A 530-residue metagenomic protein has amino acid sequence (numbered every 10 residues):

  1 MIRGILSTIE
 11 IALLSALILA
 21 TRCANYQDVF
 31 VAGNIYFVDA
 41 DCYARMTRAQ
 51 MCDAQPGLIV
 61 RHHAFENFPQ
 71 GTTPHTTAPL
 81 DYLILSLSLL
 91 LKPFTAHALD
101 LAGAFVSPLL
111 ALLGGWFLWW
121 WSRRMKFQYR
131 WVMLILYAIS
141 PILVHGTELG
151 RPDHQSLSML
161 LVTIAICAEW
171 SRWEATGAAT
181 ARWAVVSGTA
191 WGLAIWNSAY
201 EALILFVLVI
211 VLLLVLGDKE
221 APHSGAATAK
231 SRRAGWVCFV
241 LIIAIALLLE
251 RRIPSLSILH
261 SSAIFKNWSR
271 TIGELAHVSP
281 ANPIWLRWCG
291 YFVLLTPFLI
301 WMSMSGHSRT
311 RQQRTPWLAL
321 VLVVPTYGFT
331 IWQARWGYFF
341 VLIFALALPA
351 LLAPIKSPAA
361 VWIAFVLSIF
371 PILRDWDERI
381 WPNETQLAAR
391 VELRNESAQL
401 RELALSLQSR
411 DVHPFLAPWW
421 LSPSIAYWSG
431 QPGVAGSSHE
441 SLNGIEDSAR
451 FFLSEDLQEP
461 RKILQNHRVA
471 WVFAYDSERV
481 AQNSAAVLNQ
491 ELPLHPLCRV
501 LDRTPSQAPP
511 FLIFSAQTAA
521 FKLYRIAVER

Functional and structural regions predicted by a protein language model:
M1-R3, M125, W170-V185, L214-K230 (+2 more regions): Membrane-interface junctions at the ends of membrane-embedded or membrane-associated helices
M1-V29, W131, R232-C238, P358-A364: Start-transfer (signal-anchor) and selected internal transmembrane alpha helices of multi-pass inner/ER membrane
I18-T21, V106-W121, Y129-W173, T180-L213 (+1 more regions): Membrane-embedded helix bundles of polyisoprenyl
A24-R124, V132-L136, S140-L161: Active-site lumenal/periplasmic loops and adjacent helix-entry segments of GT-C-fold, multi-pass membrane
L113, F370-R530: Extracytoplasmic
S158, A181-V185, T189-G306: Transmembrane catalytic cores of multi-pass membrane glycosyltransferases and polysaccharide-assembly enzymes
V237-I242, P297-I300, S305-I331, F344-A347: Transmembrane alpha-helix segments characteristic of polytopic inner-membrane glycan-assembly/cell-envelope
V240-L241, L346, L352-I380: Signature aromatic-anchored transmembrane alpha helix within multi-pass, membrane-resident enzymes that catalyze glycan
